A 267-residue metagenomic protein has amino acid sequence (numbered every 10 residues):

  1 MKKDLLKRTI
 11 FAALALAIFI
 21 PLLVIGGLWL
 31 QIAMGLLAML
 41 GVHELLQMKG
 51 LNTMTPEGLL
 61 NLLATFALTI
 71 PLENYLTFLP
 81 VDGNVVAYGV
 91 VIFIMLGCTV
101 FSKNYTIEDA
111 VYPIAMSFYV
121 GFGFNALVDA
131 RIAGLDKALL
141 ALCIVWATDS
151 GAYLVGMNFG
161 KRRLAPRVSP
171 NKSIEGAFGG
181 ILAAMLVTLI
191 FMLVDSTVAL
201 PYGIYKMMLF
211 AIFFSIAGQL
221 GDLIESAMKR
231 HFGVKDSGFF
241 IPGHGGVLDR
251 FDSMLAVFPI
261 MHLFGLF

Functional and structural regions predicted by a protein language model:
M1-F213: Membrane-embedded alpha-helical bundles of polytopic integral membrane proteins
K7, R230-D252: Interfacial loop-to-transmembrane junctions
T9, L45, S150, L223-S226 (+1 more regions): Generic detector of well-ordered alpha-helical packing
K49, L127, I224, M228 (+2 more regions): Hydrophobic alpha-helical segments of integral membrane proteins, encompassing both true transmembrane helices
A147-M157, G218-R230: Short helical (or helix-break) motifs at transmembrane helix termini and adjacent helical loops in multi-pass membrane
S215-L220, V247-M254: Hydrophobic transmembrane alpha-helical segments of multi-pass transport and channel proteins
M228-K229, D252-M261: C-terminal transmembrane helix pair
H262-F267: Juxtamembrane boundary at the C-terminal end of a transmembrane helix
